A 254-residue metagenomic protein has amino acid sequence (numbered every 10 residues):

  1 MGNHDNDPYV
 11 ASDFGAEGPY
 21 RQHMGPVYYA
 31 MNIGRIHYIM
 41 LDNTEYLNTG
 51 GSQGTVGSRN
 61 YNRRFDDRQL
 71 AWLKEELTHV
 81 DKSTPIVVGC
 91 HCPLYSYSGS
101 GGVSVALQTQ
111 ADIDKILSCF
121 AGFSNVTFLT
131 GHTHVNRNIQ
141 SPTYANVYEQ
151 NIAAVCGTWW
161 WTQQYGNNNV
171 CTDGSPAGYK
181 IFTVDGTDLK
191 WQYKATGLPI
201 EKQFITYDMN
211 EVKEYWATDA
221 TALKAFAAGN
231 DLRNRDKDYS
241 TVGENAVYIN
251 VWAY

Functional and structural regions predicted by a protein language model:
M1-V80, V103-T127, V135-D185, L189-Y193: Extended active-site neighborhood of metal-dependent phosphoesterases/phosphodiesterases
N43, G89-P93, H132-T133, K194-T196: Short, well-ordered beta-to-alpha junction loops that form the rim of enzyme active sites and present histidine/acidic
L77-V103: Short acidic, glycine-rich surface-loop motifs adjacent to enzyme active sites
P85-V88, I116, D236: Extracellular/luminal Pro/Thr/Ser-rich low-complexity repeat and linker "mucin-like" segments that act as
V147-A253: Binuclear metal-dependent phosphoesterase catalytic core
